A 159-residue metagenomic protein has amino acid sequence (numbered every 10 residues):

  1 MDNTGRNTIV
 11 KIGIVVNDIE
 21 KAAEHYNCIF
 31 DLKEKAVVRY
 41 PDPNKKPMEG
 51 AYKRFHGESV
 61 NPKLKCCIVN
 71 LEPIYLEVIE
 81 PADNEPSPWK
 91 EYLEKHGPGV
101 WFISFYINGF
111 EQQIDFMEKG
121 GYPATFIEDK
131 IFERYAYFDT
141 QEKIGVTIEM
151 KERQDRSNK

Functional and structural regions predicted by a protein language model:
M1-A23, I29-V38, P98-F105, K159: N-terminal beta-strand motif that seeds the catalytic metal site of vicinal oxygen chelate
M1-T4, I14, I68, E77 (+2 more regions): Vicinal oxygen chelate
N3, N7-K11, K46-M48, K53-F55 (+2 more regions): Residue-level signal for well-ordered alpha-helical segments
N7, V60-P62, D129-I131: Short solvent-exposed loop/turn micro-motifs enriched in small/polar/acidic residues
I9-N17, K63-Y75, E91-G109: Vicinal oxygen chelate
A22-A23, K65, Q113: Residues within well-ordered alpha-helices
E24-I29, F116-G120: Short amphipathic alpha-helices in soluble, non-transmembrane regions that often serve as interface/regulatory elements
K33-E91, R134-R156: Conserved short beta-strand elements that form part of the metal-binding/catalytic scaffold of enzyme active sites
